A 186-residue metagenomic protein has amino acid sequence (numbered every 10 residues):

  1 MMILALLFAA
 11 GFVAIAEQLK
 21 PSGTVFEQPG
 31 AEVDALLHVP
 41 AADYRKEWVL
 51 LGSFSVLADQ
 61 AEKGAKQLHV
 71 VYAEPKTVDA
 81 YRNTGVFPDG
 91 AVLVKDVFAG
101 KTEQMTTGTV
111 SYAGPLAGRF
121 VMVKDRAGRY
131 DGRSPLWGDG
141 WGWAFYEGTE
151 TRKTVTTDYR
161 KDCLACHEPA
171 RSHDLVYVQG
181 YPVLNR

Functional and structural regions predicted by a protein language model:
M2-G11: Bacterial N-terminal signal peptides
F12-I15, K20: Sec/Tat signal peptide C-region and signal peptidase I cleavage site
L19, G23-T24, D34, A41-E47 (+4 more regions): Sequence context surrounding c-type heme c attachment/ligation sites in exported
V25-P29: Catalytic cores of secreted/periplasmic or lumenal enzymes
V49-V71: Secreted/periplasmic proteins
Q67-N83, Q104-T107: N-terminal post-signal-peptidase region of extra-cytosolic proteins
